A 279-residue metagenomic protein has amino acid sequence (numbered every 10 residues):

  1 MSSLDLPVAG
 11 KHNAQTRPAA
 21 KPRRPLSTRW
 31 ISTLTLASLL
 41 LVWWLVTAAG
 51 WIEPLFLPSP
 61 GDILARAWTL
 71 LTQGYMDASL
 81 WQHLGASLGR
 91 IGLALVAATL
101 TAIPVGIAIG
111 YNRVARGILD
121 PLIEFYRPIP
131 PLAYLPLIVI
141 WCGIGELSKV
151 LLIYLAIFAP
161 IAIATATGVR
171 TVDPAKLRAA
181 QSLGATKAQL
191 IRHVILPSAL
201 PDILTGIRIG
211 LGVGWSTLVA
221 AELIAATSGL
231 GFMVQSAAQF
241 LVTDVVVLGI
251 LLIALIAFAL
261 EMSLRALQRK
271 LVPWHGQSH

Functional and structural regions predicted by a protein language model:
M1-A37, M262-H279: Transmembrane alpha-helical segments of polytopic membrane transport and secretion proteins
K21, A49-V96: Periplasmic/extracellular loop-to-transmembrane helix junction in inner-membrane transport proteins
L64, D77, W81, G85 (+9 more regions): Alpha-helical membrane-protein architecture signal
L93-I123: Transmembrane-helix boundary motif in ABC transporter permease subunits
R113, R170, T205, L248-H279: C-terminal transmembrane helix and the adjacent membrane-cytosol boundary/short C-terminal tail of inner/organellar
E124-P160, T167-G168: Generic hydrophobic transmembrane alpha-helix motif, especially the helices
L151, L155, K187-A221, D244 (+3 more regions): Transmembrane alpha-helices
A164-I209, L230: Short cytoplasmic-facing helical segments at TM-TM junctions of multi-pass membrane proteins
